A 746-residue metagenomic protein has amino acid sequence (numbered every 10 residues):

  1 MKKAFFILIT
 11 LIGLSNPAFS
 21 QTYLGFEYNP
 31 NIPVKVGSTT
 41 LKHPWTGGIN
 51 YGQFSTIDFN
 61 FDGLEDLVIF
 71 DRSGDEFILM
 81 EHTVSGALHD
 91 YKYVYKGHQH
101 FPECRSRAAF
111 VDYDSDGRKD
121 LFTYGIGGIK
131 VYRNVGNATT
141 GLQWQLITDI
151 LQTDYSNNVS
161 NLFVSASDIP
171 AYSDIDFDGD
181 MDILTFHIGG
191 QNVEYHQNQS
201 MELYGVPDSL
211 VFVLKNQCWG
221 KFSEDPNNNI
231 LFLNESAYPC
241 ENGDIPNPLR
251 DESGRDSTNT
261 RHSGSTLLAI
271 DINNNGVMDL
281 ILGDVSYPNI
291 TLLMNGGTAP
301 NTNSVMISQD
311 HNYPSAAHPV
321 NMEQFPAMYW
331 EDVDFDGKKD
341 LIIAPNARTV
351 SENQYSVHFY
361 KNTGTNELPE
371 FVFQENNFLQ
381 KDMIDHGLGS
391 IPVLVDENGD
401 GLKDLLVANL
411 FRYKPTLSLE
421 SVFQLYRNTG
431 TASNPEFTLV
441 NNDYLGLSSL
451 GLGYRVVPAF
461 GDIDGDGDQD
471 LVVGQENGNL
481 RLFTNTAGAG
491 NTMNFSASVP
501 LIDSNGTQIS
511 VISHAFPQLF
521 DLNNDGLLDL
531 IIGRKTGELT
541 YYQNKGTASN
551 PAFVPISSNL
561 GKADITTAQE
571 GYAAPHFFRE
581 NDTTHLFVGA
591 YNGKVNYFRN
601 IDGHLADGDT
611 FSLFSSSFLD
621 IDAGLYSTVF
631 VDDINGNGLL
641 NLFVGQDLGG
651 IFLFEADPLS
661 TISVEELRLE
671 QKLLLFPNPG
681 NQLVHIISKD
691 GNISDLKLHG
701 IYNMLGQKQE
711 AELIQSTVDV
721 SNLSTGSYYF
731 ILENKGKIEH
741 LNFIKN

Functional and structural regions predicted by a protein language model:
M1, H82-V84, T486-A487, Y729 (+1 more regions): Short alpha-helix boundary/capping motifs
M1-G25, T661-V664, R668-L669, N678 (+2 more regions): Bacterial Sec-dependent N-terminal signal peptides
T10-S15, I150, E224-D225, F232-S236 (+8 more regions): Compositionally biased, intrinsically disordered low-complexity segments
N16, L417, T492, E580 (+1 more regions): Intrinsically disordered, low-complexity coil segments
A18, N50, M704-G706: Intrinsic low-complexity/disordered segments
Q21-V664: Beta-propeller-forming repeat regions
E666-N746: C-terminal outer-membrane/trafficking sorting elements
